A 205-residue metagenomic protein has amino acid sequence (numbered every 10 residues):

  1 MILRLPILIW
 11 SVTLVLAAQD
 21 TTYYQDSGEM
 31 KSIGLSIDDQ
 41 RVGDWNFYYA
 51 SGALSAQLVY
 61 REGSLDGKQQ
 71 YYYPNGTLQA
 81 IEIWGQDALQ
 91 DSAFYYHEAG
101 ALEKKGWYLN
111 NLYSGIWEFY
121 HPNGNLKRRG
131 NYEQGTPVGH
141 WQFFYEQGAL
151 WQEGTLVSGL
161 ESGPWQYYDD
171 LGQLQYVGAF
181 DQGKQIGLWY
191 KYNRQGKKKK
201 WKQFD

Functional and structural regions predicted by a protein language model:
M1-T21: Bacterial Sec-dependent N-terminal signal peptides
L16-D205: Glycine/tyrosine- and acidic-biased, solvent-exposed loop/turn segments at the edges of beta-strands
